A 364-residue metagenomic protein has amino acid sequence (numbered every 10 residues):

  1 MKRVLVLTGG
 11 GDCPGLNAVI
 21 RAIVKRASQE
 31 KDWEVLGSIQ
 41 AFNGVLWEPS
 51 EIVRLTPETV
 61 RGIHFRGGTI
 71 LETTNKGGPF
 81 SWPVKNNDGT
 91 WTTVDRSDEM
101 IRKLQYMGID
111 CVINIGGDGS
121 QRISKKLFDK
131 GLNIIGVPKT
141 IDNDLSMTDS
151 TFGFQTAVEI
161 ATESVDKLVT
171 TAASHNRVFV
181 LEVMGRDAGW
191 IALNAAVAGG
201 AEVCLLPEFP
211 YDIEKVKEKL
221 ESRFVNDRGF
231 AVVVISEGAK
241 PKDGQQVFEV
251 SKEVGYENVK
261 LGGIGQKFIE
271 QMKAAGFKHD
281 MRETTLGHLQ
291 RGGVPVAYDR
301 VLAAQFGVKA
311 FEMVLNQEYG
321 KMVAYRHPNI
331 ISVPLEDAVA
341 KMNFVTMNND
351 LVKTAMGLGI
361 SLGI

Functional and structural regions predicted by a protein language model:
M1-G9, N17-G108, I115, G119 (+8 more regions): A cross-family phosphate/adenosyl-ligand binding-site feature
K2, N176-R177, F230: Nucleotide donor/acceptor-binding cores
L7-T8, S38-I39, E72-T73, N114-G116 (+7 more regions): Short beta-strand segments
K25-W33, Q40-N43, W47, F65-T69 (+12 more regions): Generic secondary-structure signature for well-ordered alpha-helical cores
L46-C111, D118-G199: Small/polar-residue-rich loop-to-helix segments that shape phosphate-bearing ligand pockets
E48, M147, I191, V216-K217 (+3 more regions): Short, well-ordered secondary-structure micro-motifs
K103, N114-G116, R122-K126, N133 (+2 more regions): Accessory alpha-helical/coil subdomains and C-terminal extensions that flank or cap enzyme catalytic cores
V250-V259, D280, L289-G307, F311-L315: Catalytic, metal-anchored helix/loop core of enzyme active sites in primary metabolism
